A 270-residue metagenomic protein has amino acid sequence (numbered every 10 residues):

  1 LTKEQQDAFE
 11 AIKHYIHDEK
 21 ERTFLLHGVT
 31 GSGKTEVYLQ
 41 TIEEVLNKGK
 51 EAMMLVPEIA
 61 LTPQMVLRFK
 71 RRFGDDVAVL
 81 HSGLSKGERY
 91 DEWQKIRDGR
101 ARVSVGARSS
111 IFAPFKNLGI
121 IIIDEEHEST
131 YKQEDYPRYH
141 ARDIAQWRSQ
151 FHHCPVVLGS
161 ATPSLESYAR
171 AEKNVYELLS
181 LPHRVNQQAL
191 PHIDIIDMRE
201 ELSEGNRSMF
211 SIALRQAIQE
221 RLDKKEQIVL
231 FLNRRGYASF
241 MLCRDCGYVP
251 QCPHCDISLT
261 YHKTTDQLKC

Functional and structural regions predicted by a protein language model:
L1-K13, E19-C270: Inter-lobe coupling/hinge segments of SF2-like helicase ATPases
